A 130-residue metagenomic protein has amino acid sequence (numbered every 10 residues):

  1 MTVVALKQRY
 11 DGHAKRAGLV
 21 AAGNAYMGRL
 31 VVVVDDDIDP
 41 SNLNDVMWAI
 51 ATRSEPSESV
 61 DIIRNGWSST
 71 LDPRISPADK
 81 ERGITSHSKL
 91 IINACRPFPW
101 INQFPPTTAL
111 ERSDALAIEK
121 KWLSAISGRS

Functional and structural regions predicted by a protein language model:
M1-S130: Charged, compositionally biased interaction regions
